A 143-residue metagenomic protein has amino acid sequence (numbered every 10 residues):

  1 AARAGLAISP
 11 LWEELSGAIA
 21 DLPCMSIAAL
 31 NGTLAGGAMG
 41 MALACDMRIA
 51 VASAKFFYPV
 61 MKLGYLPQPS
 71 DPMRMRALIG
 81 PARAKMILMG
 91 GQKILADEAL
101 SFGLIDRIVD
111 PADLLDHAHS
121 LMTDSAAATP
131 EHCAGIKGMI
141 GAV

Functional and structural regions predicted by a protein language model:
A2-P10: A short acidic, glycine-rich active-site loop that binds or catalyzes chemistry on phosphate/adenosine moieties
S9-S16, M122, I140: Hydrophobic alpha-helical core bundles mediating ligand binding, dimerization, or RNAP-core interactions
L15, I19-A20, A29, A35-L88 (+2 more regions): CoA-thioester-processing core
A18, L22-M25, A128: Structured helix-beta-strand junction loops
M25, A42, A99, I136: Terminal peptide-recognition signature
G32, M47, M86, G90-Q92 (+3 more regions): Well-ordered beta-strand positions
I49-A54, I105-V143: C-terminal long alpha-helix characteristic of the crotonase
P81-K85, I94-S101, A128-C133: Short, structured loop/turn "capping" segments at alpha-beta junctions
